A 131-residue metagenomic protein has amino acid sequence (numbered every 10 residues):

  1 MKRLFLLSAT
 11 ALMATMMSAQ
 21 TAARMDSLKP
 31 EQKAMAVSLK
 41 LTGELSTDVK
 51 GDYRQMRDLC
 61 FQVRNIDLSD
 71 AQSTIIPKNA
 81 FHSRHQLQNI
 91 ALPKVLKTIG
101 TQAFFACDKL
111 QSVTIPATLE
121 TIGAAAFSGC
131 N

Functional and structural regions predicted by a protein language model:
M1-Q20: Bacterial Sec-dependent N-terminal signal peptides
A23-R24: Short acidic-hydrophobic, aromatic-tinged amphipathic segments that line or gate anion-handling sites
K33-M35: Surface-exposed helical/coil interface segments that assemble multiprotein signaling complexes
V37-T47, F61-I75, H85-T98, D108-T121 (+1 more regions): Structural signature of tandem-repeat unit edges
V49-R54: Accessory end-domains appended to solenoid repeat scaffolds used in host defense
Q55-D58, N79-F81: Amphipathic alpha-helical interaction surfaces in cytosolic regulatory modules
K78-A80, G100-F105, G123-S128: Consensus positions within tandem repeat domains that build extended binding/scaffold surfaces
